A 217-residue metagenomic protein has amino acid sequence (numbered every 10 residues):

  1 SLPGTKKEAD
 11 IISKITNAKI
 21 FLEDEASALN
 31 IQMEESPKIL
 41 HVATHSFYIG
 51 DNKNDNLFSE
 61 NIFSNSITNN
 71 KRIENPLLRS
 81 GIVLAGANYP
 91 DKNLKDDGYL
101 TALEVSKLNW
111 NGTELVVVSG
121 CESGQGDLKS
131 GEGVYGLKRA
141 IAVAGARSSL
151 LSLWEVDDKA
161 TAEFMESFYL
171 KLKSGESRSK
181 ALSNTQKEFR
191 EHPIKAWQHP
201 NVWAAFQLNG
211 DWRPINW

Functional and structural regions predicted by a protein language model:
S1-W217: Catalytic cores of enzymes
